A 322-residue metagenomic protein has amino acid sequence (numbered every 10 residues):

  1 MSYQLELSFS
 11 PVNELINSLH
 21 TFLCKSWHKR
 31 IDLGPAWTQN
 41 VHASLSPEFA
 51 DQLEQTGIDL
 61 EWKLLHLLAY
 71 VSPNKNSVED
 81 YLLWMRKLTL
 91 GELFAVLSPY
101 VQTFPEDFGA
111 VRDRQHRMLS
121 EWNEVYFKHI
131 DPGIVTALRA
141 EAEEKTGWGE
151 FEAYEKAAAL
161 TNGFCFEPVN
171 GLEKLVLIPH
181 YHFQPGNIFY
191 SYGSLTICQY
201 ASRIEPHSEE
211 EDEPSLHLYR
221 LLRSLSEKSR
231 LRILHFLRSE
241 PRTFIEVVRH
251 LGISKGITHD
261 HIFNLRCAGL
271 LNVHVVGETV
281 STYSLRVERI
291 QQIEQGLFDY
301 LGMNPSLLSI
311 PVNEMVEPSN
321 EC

Functional and structural regions predicted by a protein language model:
M1-N170, K174: N-terminal, charged low-complexity regulatory/assembly segments
E144-R220: C-terminal regulatory or interaction extensions
K228-L231, L237-T243: Short capping segments at the starts of secondary-structure elements
V248-R249, R266-C267: Alpha-helical residues within the helix-turn-helix
S254: Helix-turn-helix DNA-binding motif, specifically the short coil turn and the N-cap/start of the second
L271-G277: Beta-hairpin "wing" of winged helix-turn-helix
S281-V312: Conserved segment of winged-helix/HTH DNA-binding domains
